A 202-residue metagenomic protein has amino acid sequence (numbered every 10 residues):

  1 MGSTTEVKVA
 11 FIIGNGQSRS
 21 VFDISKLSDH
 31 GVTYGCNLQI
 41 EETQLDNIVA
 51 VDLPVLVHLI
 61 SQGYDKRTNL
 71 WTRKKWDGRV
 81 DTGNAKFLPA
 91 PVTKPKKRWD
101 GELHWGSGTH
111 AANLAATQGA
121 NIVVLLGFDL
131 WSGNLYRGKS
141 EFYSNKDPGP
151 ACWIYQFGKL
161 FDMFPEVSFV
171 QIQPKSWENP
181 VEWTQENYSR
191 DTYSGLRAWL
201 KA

Functional and structural regions predicted by a protein language model:
M1-A202: Metal-ion/cofactor- or nucleotide/acyl-coenzyme-handling active-site neighborhoods
